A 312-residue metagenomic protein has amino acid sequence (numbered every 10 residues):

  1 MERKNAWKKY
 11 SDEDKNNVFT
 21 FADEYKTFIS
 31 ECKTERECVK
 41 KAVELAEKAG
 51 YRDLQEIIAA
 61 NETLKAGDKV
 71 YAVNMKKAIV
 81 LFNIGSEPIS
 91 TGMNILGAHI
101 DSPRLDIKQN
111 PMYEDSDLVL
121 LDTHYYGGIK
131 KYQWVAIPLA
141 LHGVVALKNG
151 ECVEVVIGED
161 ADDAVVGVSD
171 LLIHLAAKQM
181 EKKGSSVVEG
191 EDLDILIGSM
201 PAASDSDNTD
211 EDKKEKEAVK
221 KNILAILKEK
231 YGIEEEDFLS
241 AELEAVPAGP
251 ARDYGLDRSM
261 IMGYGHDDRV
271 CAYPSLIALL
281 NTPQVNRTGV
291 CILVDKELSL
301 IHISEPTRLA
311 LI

Functional and structural regions predicted by a protein language model:
M1-E35: N-terminal capping segment at the start of a domain
K26-A66, V73-M75: TRNA-binding/sensing appendages of the translation machinery
I29-K33, E87, G128-K130, L256-H266 (+1 more regions): A short glycine/serine-rich beta->alpha loop
C38, N74-L81, S86-S90, G158-G263 (+1 more regions): Soluble metallo-hydrolase cores and metallopeptidase-like ectodomains found primarily in the secretory/periplasmic
D53, I58-I107: Acidic/His- and Gly-rich active-site-bordering loop/insert found across diverse amide/peptide-bond hydrolases
P88-K178: A generic, well-ordered mixed alpha/beta core segment in the N-terminal half of proteins
L121, Y126, M262-L300: Alpha-helical metal-binding/catalytic segments enriched in His/Glu/Asp
I301-I312: Single conserved hydrophobic/aromatic residue that forms the stacking wall/gate of nucleotide- or nucleobase-binding
